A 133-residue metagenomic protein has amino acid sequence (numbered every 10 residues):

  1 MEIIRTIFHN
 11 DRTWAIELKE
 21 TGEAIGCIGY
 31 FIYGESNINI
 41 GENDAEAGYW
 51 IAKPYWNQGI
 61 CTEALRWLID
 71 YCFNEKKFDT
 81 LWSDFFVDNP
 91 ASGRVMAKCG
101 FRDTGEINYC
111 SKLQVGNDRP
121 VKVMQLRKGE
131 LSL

Functional and structural regions predicted by a protein language model:
E2-I3, Y71: A generic secondary-structure signal
I3-A15: A short helix-loop-beta-strand connector motif used in the catalytic cores of GNAT acetyltransferases and, in some
T13, E17-L133: Acyl-donor (CoA/ACP) binding surface of acyl/acetyltransferases
